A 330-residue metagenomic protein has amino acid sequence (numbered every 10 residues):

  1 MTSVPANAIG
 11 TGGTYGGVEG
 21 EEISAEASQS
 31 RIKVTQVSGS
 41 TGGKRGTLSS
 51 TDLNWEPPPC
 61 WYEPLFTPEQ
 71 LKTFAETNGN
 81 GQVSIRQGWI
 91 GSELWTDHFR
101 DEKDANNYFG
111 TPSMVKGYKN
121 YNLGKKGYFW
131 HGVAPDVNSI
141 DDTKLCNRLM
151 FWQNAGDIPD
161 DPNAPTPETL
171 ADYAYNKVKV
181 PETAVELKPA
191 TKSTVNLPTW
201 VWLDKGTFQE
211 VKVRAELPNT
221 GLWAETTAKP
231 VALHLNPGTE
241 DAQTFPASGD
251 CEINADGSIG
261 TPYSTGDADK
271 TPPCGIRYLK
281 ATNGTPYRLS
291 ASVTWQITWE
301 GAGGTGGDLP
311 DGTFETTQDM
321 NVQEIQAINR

Functional and structural regions predicted by a protein language model:
M1-A8: Secretory targeting and sorting signals
G10-D160: Solvent-exposed N-terminal domain segments of exported/luminal and surface proteins
L145-L233: Extracellular secretory-pathway ectodomains of glycoproteins
K229-R277: Exoplasmic/lumenal beta-rich domain surfaces
T239, K280, V293-W299, M320-Q326: Beta-strand elements of well-folded, non-transmembrane domains
D269-A291: Short tyrosine-centred short linear motifs in exposed loops/low-complexity segments
T285-G303: Internal, hydrophobic beta-strand segments that form the core of beta-sheet-rich folds
G301-N329: Short beta-strand elements
